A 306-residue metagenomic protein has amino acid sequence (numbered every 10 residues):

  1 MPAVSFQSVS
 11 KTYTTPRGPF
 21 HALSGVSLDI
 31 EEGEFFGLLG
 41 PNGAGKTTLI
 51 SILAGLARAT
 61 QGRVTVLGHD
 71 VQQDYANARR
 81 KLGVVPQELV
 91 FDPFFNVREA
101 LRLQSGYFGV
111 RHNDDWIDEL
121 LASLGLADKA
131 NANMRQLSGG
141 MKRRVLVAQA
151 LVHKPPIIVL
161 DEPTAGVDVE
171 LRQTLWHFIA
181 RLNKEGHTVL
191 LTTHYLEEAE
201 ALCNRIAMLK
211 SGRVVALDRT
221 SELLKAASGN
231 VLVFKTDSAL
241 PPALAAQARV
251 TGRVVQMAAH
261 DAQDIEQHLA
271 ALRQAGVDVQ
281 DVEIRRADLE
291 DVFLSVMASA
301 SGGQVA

Functional and structural regions predicted by a protein language model:
M1-A3, T12-G25, Y75: A short, flexible loop at the N-terminus of ABC-type nucleotide-binding domains that lies
G62-Q73, N77-A78: Conserved ABC transporter NBD signature motif
R102, G106-K129: Conserved ABC ATPase "signature" region
V152-P156: A short, proline-enriched helix->beta-strand linker immediately N-terminal to the Walker B motif in ABC-type P-loop
I158-D161: Catalytic Walker B motif of ABC-type/P-loop ATPase nucleotide-binding domains
W176-H260: ABC transporter nucleotide-binding domain
S228-A300, A306: Short, charged/small-residue-rich alpha-helical element at the C-terminal edge of ABC transporter nucleotide-binding
